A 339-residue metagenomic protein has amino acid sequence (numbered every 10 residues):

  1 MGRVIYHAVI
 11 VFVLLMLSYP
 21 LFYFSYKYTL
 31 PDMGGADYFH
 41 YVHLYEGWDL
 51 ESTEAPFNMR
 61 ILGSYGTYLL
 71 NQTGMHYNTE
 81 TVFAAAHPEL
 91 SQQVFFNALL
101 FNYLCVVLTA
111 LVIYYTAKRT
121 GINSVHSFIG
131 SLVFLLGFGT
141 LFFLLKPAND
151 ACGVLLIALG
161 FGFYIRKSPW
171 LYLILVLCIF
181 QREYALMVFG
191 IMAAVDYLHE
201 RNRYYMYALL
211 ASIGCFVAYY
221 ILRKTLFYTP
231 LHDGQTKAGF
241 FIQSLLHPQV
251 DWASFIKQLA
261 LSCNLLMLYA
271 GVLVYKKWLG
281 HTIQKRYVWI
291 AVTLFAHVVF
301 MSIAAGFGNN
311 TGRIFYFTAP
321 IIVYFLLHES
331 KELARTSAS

Functional and structural regions predicted by a protein language model:
M1-L21, T336-S339: Start-transfer (signal-anchor) and selected internal transmembrane alpha helices of multi-pass inner/ER membrane
M1-R3, R166, Y172, M187-I213: Perimembrane helix-loop-helix junctions
Y19-M59, T67-T73: Extracytoplasmic loop-helix module adjacent to an early transmembrane segment
T79, A110-L136, L155: Transmembrane-helix signature of polytopic, membrane-embedded enzymes that assemble or transfer cell-envelope glycans
P88-Q92, F96-T120: Transmembrane-helix motifs of polytopic, lipid-linked glycan transferases
I129, L136-A158, Q181, I314-F317: Multi-pass, polyprenyl lipid-linked donor-dependent membrane glycosyltransferases
C152, A158-W170: Membrane-interface transmembrane helices that cradle and orient dolichyl/undecaprenyl
L261-Y287, F295-V298, I322-L326: Hydrophobic, aromatic-rich transmembrane alpha-helices and their immediate juxtamembrane boundary segments
